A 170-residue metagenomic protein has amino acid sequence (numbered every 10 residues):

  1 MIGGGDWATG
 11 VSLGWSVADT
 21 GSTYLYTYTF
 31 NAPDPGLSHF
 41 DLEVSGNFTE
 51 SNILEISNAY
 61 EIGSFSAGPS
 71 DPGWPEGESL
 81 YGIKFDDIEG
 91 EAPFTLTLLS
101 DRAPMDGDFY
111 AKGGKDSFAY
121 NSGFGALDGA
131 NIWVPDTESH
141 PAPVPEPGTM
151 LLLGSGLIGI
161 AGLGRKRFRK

Functional and structural regions predicted by a protein language model:
M1-P141: Extracellular or exported targeting regions of proteins
G14, D41, S155-L157, R165: Low-complexity, intrinsically disordered short peptide segments enriched in small/polar/basic residues
I132-L157: Short, threonine-centered small-residue motifs that mark membrane-proximal processing/anchoring sites and TM-junction
A161-K170: C-terminal membrane-anchoring or membrane-association module
